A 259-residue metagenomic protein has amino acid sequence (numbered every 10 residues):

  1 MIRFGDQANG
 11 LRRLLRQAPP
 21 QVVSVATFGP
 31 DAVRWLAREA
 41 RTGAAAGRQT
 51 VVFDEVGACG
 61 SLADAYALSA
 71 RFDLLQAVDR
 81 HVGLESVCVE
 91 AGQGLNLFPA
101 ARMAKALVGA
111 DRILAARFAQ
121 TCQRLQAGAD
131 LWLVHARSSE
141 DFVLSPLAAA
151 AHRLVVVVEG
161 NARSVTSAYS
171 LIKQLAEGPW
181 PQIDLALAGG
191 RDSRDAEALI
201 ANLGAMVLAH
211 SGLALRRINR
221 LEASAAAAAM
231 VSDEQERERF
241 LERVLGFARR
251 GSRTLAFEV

Functional and structural regions predicted by a protein language model:
M1-V23, P181-V259: C-terminal lobe/tail of nucleotide-utilizing enzymes
R3-L15, T50, E55-A100: Phosphate-binding loop that captures ATP/GTP phosphates
D6-A58: Walker A (P-loop) phosphate-binding motif
R16, R41-A44, D79, V89 (+6 more regions): Signal for well-folded cores of large energy- and translation-related assemblies
V25-P30, F53-A58, P99-M103, H135-S138 (+3 more regions): Structural motif
G29, L74-L75, V108-R112, W132-H135: Short, flexible loop segments at the rims of nucleotide/cofactor-binding pockets, characterized by
V89-Q126: Hydrophobic alpha-helical segments and helix pairs
L114-R220: Conserved catalytic-core segment of NTP-binding enzymes
